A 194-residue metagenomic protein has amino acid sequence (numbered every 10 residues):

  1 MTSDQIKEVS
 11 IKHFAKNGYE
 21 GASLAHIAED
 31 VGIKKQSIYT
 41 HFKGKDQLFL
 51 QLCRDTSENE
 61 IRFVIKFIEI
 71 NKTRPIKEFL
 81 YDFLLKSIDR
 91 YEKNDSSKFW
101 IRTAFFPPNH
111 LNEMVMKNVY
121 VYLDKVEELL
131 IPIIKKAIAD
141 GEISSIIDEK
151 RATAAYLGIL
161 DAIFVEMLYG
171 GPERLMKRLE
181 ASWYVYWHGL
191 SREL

Functional and structural regions predicted by a protein language model:
T2, V126, E149-Y156, L175 (+1 more regions): Short amphipathic alpha-helix in the helical subdomain of ABC transporter nucleotide-binding domains
Q5, V9, H13-L52: Helix-turn-helix
K16-E20, N94, D140: Short coil/turn segments at alpha/beta junctions that flank glycine-rich nucleotide-binding fingerprints
L50-T56, F63-V64: Alpha-helical DNA-contacting segments of helix-turn-helix folds
Q51, K66-D95, E149, T153-Y156: Hydrophobic alpha-helical connector segments
R62, L111-D140, K150-A154: Amphipathic alpha-helical packing segments from all-alpha helical-bundle domains
D82-D89, E128-D140, G158-V165, Y169-L194: C-terminal peripheral helix-coil segments that are non-catalytic and often amphipathic
Y91-M114: Amphipathic alpha-helical segments used for helix-helix packing
